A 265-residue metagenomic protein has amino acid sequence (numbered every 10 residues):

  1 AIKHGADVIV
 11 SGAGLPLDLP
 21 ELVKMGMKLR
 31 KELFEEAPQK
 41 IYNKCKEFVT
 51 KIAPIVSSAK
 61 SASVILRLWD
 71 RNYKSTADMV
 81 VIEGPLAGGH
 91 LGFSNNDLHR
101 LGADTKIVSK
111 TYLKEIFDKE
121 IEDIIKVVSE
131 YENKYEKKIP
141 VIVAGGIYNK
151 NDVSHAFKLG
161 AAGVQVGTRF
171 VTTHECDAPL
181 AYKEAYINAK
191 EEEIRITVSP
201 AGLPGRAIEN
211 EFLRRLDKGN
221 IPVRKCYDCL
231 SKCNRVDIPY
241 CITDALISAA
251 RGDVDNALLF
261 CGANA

Functional and structural regions predicted by a protein language model:
A1-K134: Active-site entrance/lid segments in N-terminal catalytic domains of soluble metabolic enzymes
S11, A144-G145: Residues that cap or flank secondary-structure elements
L15-P16, I147-N149: Gly/Ser/Thr-rich loops at beta-strand to alpha-helix junctions that form or flank small-molecule/cofactor-binding
A77, A87-I142, Y148-A265: Conserved active-site-proximal phosphate/metal-binding subdomains
